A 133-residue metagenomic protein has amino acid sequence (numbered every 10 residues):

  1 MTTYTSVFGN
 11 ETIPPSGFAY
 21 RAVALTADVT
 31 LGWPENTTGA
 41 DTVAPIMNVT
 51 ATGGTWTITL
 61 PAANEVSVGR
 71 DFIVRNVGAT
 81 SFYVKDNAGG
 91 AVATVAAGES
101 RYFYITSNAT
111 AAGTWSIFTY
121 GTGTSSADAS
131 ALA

Functional and structural regions predicted by a protein language model:
M1-V84, A111-A112, L132-A133: Exposed extracellular interaction/assembly regions and N-terminal maturation sites
G89-V95: Short, aromatic/His-centered strand-loop micro-motif at the edge of beta-sheets
A96-S100: Tight coil/turn sites that cap or link beta-strands
F103: Cytosolic nucleotide-binding catalytic cores of signal-transduction proteins
S107-T122: Short, Lys/Arg-rich amphipathic alpha-helical interaction segments that bind nucleic acids or acidic protein surfaces
S125-A133: Register-specific beta-strand positions within repetitive beta-rich fiber domains
